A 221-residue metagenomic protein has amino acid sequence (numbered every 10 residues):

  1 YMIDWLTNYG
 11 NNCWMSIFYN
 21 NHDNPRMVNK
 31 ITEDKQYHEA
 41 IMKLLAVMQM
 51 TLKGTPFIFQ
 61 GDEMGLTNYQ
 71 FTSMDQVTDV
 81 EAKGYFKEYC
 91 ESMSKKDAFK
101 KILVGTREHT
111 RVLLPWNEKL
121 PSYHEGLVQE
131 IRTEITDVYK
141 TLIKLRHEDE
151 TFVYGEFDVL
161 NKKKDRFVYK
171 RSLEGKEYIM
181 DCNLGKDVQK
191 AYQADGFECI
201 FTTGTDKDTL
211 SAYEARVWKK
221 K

Functional and structural regions predicted by a protein language model:
M2, G10, E33-Y178, L184-Q189: Loop/helix patches that line or flank the sugar-binding groove of alpha-linked glycan CAZymes
W5: Short, basic/hydrophobic alpha-helical segments
N12-K35: Active-site clefts of carbohydrate-active enzymes
M15, D23, T110, V153 (+1 more regions): Glycine-rich, flexible loop/turn motifs
N21, L184, K220: Residues immediately flanking
L184-G185, A194-D195, Y213-R216: Charged, E/D/K/R/S-rich low-complexity terminal regions of large eukaryotic assembly subunits
D187-T203: Beta-strand-rich binding/interaction modules
D206-K221: C-terminal beta-strand-rich structural cap/linker in extracellular carbohydrate-active enzymes
